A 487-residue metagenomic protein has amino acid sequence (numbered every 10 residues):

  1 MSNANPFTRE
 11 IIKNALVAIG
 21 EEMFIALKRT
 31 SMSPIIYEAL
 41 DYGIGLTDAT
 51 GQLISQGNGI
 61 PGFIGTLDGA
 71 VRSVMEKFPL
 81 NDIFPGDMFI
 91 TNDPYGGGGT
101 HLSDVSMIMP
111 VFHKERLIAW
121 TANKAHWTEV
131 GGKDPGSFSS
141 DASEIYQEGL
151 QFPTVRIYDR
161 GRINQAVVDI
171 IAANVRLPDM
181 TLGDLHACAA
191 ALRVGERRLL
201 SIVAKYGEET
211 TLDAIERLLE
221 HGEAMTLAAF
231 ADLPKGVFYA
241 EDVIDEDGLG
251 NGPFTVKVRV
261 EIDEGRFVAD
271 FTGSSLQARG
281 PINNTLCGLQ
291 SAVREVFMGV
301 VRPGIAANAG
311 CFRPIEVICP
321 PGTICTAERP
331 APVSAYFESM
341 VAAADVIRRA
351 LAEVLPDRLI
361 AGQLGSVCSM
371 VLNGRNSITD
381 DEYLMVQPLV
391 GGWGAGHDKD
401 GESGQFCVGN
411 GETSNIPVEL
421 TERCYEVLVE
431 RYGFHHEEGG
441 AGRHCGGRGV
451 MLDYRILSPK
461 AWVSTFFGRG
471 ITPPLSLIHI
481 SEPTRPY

Functional and structural regions predicted by a protein language model:
S2-I12, Q151-T226, V346, L355-R358: N-terminal leader/propeptide and maturation segments of large enzyme subunits in energy/redox metabolism and hydrolases
A15-A39, M75, P79, D93-G99: Short, basic/aromatic recognition patches
L27-Y37, L200-E216, L233-D242, R302-E316 (+3 more regions): Flexible, glycine/charged-enriched surface loops at secondary-structure junctions
G62-T66, D82, G97-G98, G280-P281 (+3 more regions): Hydrophobic core positions in small helical hairpin nucleic-acid-binding modules
D104-H113, A122, V260: A short, hydrophobic, proline-anchored segment that marks a local hinge/packing element in signaling and regulatory
L117-R176, A278-G280, S291-R294, P330: Gly/Pro-rich active-site capping loops and adjacent beta-alpha segments that organize cofactor/substrate pockets
R197-L276: Accessory "access/gating" subregions that flank catalytic or transport cores
I478-Y487: Single conserved hydrophobic/aromatic residue that forms the stacking wall/gate of nucleotide- or nucleobase-binding
